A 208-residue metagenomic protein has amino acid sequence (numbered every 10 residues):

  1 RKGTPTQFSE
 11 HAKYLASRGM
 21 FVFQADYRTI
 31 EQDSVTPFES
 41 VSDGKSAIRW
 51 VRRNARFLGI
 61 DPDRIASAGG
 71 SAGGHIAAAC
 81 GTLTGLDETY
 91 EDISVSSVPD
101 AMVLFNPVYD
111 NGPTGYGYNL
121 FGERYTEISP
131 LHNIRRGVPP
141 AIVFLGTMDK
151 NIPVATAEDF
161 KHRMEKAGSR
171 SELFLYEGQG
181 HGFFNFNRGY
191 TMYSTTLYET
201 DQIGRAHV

Functional and structural regions predicted by a protein language model:
P5-Q24: Short amphipathic alpha-helix adjacent to the substrate-entry channel of hydrolases
F21, D26-D33, V108, E177-Q179: Short beta-to-alpha linker loops that shape the active-site pocket of alpha/beta-hydrolase fold enzymes
V35-F57, T195-D201: Alpha/beta-hydrolase active-site loop
S46-P130: Primarily recognizes the serine-hydrolase "nucleophile elbow" in alpha/beta-hydrolase and SGNH/GDSL folds
P130-V138: Conserved serine/cysteine hydrolase catalytic core
G137, I142-L145, D149: Short beta-strand/loop motif that positions the catalytic acidic residue of the alpha/beta-hydrolase fold
K150-D159: Conserved alpha/beta-hydrolase "acid-adjacent" motif
E158-K161, E165-H207: C-terminal catalytic histidine-bearing segment of alpha/beta-hydrolase fold enzymes
